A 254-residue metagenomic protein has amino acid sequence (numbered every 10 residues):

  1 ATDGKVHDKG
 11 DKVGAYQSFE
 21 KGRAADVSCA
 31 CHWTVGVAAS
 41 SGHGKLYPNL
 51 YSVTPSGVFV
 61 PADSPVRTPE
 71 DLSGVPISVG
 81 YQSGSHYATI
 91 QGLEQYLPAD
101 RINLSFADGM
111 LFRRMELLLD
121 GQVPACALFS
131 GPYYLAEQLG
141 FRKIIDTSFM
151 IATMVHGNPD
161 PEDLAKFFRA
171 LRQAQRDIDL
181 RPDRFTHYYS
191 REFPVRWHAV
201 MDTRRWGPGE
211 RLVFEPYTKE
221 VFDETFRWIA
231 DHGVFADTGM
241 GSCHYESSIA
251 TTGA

Functional and structural regions predicted by a protein language model:
A1-D108, P124-L128, K143-T147: Short, glycine-/small- and polar/acidic-enriched structural segments that line small-molecule recognition paths
S18, V37, D71, E116-L117 (+2 more regions): Well-formed, non-transmembrane alpha-helical positions, independent of function
W33, A107-F193: Pocket-lining segment of extracytoplasmic ligand-binding domains
S56-V66, M150-L164, E210: A bilobed periplasmic-binding-protein/Venus flytrap-type ligand-binding module shared by bacterial periplasmic
P161-T238: Secondary-structure end/capping motifs
A230-A254: Conserved C-terminal helix/tail region of periplasmic/extracytoplasmic solute-binding proteins
